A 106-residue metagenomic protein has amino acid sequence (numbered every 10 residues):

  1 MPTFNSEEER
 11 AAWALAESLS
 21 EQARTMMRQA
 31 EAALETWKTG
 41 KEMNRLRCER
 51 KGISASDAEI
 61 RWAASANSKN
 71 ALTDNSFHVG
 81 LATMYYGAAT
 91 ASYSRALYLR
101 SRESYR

Functional and structural regions predicted by a protein language model:
M1-E35: Short, charge/polar-rich alpha-helical segments
N5, L19, E42-R45, T90 (+1 more regions): Coiled-coil-like amphipathic alpha-helices with heptad-repeat character
R10, L15, L19-Q22, E59-W62 (+2 more regions): Intrinsic-disorder/low-complexity detector
R10, R24, R50-G52, N67: Generic alpha-helical structural signal
M26-Q29, A63-L99: Amphipathic alpha-helical coiled-coil segments
A33-W62: Extended alpha-helical coiled-coil "stalk/arm" regions that act as elongated linkers or oligomerization scaffolds
R102-R106: Short, charged, intrinsically disordered terminal tails
